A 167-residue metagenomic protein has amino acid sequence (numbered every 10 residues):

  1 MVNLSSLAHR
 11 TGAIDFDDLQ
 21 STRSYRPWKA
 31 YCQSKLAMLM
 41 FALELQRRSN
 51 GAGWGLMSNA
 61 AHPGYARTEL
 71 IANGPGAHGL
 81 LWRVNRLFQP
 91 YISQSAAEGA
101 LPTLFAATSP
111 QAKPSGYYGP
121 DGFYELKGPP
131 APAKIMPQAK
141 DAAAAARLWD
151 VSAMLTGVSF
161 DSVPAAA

Functional and structural regions predicted by a protein language model:
M1-H78, L155-A166: Rossmann-fold NAD(P)H-dependent dehydrogenase/reductase core
T11-D15, K134-K140: Short, exposed beta-strand "edge-strand" segments with a Pro/Gly-rich flavor and a Y/T-containing core
D17-Y25, H78-R86, K127-I135: Short glycine/proline- and charge-enriched loop/turn segments that cap or connect secondary-structure elements
Y25-K29, M40-A42, R83-L87, D141-A145: Glycine-rich loops and low-complexity Gly/Arg-rich segments that provide flexible linkers or classic glycine-based
S34, N85-A133, K140-A146, D150: C-terminal helical subdomain
M136-A167: C-terminal amphipathic/interface module of NAD(P)-dependent oxidoreductases and related NAD-binding regulators
